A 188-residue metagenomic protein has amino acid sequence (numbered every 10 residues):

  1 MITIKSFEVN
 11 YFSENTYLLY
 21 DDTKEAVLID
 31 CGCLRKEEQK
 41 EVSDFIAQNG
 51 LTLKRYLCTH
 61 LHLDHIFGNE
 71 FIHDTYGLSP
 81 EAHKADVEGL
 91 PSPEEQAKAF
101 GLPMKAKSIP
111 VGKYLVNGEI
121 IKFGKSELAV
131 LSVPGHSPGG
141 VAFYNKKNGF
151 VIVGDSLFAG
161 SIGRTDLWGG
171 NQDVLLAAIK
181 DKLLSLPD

Functional and structural regions predicted by a protein language model:
M1-N49, A142-G154: Conserved beta-strand hairpin/beta-sheet module of binuclear metal-dependent hydrolase folds, prominently
F7-E8, M104, P110-G112, S132-P134: Short Gly/Pro-enriched turn/cap motifs at secondary-structure boundaries
L19, T59, V133: Conserved S/T- and glycine-rich ATP-binding loop of Class I adenylate-forming
V27, L57, L131-S132: Residue in the alpha/beta-hydrolase core beta-strand immediately N-terminal to the catalytic nucleophile
C33-L34, Q96, I120, S126-D188: Metallo-beta-lactamase
L34-Q39, S43-K122: Active-site HxH/HxHxD metal-binding segment of metal-dependent hydrolases
